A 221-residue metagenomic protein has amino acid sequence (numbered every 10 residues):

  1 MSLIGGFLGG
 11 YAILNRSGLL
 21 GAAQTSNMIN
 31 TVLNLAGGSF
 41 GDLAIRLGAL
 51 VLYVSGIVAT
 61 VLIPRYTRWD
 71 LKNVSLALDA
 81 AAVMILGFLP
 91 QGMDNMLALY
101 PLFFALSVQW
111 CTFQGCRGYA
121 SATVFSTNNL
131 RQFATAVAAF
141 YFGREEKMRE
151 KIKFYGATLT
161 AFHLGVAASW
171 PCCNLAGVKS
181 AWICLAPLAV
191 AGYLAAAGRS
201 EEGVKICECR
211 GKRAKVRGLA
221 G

Functional and structural regions predicted by a protein language model:
M1-G221: Alpha-helical transmembrane segments of multi-pass membrane proteins
